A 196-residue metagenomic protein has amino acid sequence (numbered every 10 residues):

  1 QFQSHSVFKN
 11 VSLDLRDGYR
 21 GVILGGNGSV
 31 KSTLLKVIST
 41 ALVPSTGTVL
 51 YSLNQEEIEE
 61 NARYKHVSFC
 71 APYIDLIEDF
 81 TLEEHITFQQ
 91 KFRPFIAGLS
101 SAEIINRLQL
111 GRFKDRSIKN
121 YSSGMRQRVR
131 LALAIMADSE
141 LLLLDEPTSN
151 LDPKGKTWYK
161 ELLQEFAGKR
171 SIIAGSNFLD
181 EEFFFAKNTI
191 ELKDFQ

Functional and structural regions predicted by a protein language model:
F8-N10: Conserved structural motif at the start of ABC-family nucleotide-binding domains
S39: Helix-to-loop junction immediately C-terminal to a conserved catalytic motif
G47-R63: Conserved ABC transporter NBD signature motif
Y73, E78-P94: Q-loop/switch helix immediately C-terminal to the Walker
G98-K114: Conserved ABC ATPase "signature" region
L131: Hydrophobic anchor residue at the start of the ABC signature
L142-E146: Catalytic Walker B motif of ABC-type/P-loop ATPase nucleotide-binding domains
